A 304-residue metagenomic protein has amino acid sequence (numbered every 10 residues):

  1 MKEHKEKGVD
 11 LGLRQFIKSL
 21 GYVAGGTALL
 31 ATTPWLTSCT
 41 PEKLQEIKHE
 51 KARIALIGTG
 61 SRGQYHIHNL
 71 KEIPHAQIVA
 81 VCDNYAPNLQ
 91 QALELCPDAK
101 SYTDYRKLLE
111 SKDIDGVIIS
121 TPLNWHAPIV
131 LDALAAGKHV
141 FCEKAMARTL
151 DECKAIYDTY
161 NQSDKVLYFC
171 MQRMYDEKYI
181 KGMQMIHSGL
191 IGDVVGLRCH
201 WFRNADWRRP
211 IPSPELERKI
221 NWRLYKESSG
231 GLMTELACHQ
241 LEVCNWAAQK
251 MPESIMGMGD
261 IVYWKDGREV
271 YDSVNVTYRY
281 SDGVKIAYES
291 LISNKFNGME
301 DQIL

Functional and structural regions predicted by a protein language model:
M1-Q15: N-terminal secretory signal peptides
L20-C96, D176, C244: N-terminal Rossmann-like dinucleotide-binding module
G58, R62, Q162-F169, R173-R268 (+2 more regions): Predominantly a Rossmann-like dinucleotide-binding segment in NAD(P)-dependent oxidoreductases
K100-D104: Conserved SAM-binding strand-loop segment of SAM-dependent methyltransferases
V117-I118: N-terminal Rossmann-like NAD(P) cofactor-binding module of classical short-chain dehydrogenase/reductase
P122-L123, A127-Y175, G189: Beta-strand-loop-alpha-helix segment that lines the small-molecule cofactor/substrate pocket of alpha/beta enzymes
S281-K285: Glycine-centered tight beta-turn/hairpin loop motif at sheet-sheet or coil-to-beta transitions
